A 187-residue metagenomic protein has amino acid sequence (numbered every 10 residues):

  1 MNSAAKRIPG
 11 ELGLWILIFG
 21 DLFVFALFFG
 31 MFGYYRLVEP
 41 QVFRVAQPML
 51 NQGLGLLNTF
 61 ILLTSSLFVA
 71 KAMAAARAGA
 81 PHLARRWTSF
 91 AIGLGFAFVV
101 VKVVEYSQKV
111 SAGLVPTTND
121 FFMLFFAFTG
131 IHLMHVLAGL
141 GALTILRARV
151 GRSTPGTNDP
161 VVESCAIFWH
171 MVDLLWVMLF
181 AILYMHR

Functional and structural regions predicted by a protein language model:
M1-R187: ...captures the hydrophobic TM-helix bundle architecture rather than a specific catalytic motif, and can also fire on
